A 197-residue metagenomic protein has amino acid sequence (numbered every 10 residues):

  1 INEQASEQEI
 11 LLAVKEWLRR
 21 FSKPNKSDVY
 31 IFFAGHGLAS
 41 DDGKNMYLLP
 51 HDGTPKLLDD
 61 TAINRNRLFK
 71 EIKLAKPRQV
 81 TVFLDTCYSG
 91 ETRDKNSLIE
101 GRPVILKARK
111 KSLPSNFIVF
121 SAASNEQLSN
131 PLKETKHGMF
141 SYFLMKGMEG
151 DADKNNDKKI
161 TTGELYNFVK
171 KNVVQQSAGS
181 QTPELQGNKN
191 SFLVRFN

Functional and structural regions predicted by a protein language model:
I1-Q8: Short beta->alpha junction loops
L11-A34, L38-S97, E164: Caspase-like (clan CD) cysteine peptidase catalytic core
K15-K23, K73-P77, M145, E149-D153 (+2 more regions): Sec-exported extracytoplasmic/periplasmic mature domains
T54, N125-E126, G150: Active-site/binding-pocket entry motifs
L57, F120, Q127-P131, K154 (+1 more regions): Short, solvent-exposed loop/turn elements at domain surfaces
V80-Y142: Extracellular S/T/G-rich loop segment that most often corresponds to the catalytic His/Ser-adjacent loop
A152-N197: Caspase-like cysteine protease fold
